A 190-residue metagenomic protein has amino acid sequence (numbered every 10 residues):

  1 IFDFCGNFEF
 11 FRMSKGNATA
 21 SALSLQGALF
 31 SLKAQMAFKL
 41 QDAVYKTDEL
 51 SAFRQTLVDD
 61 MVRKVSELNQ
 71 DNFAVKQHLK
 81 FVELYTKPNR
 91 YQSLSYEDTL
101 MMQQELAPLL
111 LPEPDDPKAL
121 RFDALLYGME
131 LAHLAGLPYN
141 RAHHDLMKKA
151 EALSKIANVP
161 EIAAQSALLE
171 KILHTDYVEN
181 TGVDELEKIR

Functional and structural regions predicted by a protein language model:
I1-D3: A short beta-strand element within the Helicase C-terminal
G6-R190: Long, largely alpha-helical accessory region at the distal end of helicase-like NTP-driven motors
